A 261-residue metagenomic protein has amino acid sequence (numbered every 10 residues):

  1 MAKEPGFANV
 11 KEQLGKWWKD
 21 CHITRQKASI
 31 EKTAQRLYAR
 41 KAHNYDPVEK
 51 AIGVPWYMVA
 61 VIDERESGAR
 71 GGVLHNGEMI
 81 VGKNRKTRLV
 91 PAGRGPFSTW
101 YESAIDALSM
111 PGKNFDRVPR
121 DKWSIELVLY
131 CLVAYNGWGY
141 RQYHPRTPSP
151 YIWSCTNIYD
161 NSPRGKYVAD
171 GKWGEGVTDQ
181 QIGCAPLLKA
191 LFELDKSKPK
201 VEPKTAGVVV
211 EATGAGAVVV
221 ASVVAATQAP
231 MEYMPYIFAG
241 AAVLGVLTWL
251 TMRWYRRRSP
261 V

Functional and structural regions predicted by a protein language model:
M1-P47: N-terminal export signals and maturation junctions of secreted/periplasmic proteins
A2-E12, R94-A212: Non-catalytic cell-wall polysaccharide-engagement segments
E31-A42, A51-P55, G93-A104: Solvent-exposed, acidic/flexible segments
L37-R40, S67-G71: Mobile, glycine-rich extracellular loop/lid and propeptide segments that shape or gate substrate/ligand access
H43-P47, A60, I105, S109: Solvent-exposed, polar/charged alpha-helical surfaces in well-ordered, non-transmembrane soluble domains, broadly
G53-R70, A107-L108: Short, functionally critical alpha-helical segments immediately adjacent to catalytic or ligand/cofactor-binding
R70-R94, A104-A107: Substrate-binding/active-site groove segments that recognize and process beta-1,4-linked N-acetyl-hexosamine
S197-V261: Cationic, hydrophobic amphipathic alpha-helical membrane-interacting segments
